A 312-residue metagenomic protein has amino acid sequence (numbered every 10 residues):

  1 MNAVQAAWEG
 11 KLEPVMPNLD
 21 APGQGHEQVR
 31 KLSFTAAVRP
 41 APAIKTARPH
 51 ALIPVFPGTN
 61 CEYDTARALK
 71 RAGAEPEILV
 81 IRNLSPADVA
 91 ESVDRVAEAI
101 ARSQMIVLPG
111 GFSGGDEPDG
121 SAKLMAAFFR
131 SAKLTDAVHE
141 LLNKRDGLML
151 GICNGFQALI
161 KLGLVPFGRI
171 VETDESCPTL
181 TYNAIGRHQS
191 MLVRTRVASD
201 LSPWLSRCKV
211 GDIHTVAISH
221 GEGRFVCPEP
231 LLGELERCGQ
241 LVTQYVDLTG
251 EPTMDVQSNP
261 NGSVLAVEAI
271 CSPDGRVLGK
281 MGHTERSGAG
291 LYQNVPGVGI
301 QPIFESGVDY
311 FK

Functional and structural regions predicted by a protein language model:
M1-H50, G58: Intein/HINT protein-splicing elements and their conserved insertion hotspots or analogous self-processing inserts
H50-L52, E75, T215: Residues that mark the start of a beta-strand
P54-F56, L79-R82, L108-P109, I152 (+1 more regions): Generic beta-strand/beta-sheet core signal
Y63-I81: Short helix-loop-beta junction
K70, V89-E91, V96-E98, A137-L142 (+1 more regions): Amide-donor transfer/coupling interface in amidating biosynthetic enzymes
S103: An anion/phosphate-binding loop that grips the pyrophosphate of nucleotide cofactors and donors
P109, S113-L201, E305: Cysteine-nucleophile active-site neighborhood
